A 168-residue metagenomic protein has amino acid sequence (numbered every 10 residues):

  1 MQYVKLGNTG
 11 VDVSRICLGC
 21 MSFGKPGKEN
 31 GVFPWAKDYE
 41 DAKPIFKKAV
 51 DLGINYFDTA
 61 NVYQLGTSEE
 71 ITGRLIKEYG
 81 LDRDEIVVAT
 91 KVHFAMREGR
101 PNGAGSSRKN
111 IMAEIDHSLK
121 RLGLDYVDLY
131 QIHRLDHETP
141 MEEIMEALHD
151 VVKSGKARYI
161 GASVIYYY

Functional and structural regions predicted by a protein language model:
M1-I86, K153: N-terminal binding-site loop/beta-alpha segment at the start of enzyme catalytic domains that lines or forms
T9, T59, T90, L124 (+1 more regions): Ser/Thr-centric signal marking residues that sit in or immediately flank functional binding/regulatory motifs
C17, S22, V92-F94, D136 (+1 more regions): Short, flexible active-site-adjacent loop segments at beta-strand->alpha-helix junctions, enriched in small/polar
L18, T59, T90, L129-I132 (+1 more regions): Conserved beta-strand positions
G27-E29, F33, R97-Y168: Glycine/proline-rich, positively charged, aromatic-decorated active-site loop/lid region on the catalytic face
L81, V92, K156: P-loop/Walker A phosphate-binding loop and immediately adjacent motor/lid segment at beta-alpha junctions
D84-M96: A short, structured active-site edge motif that brings together acidic residues
